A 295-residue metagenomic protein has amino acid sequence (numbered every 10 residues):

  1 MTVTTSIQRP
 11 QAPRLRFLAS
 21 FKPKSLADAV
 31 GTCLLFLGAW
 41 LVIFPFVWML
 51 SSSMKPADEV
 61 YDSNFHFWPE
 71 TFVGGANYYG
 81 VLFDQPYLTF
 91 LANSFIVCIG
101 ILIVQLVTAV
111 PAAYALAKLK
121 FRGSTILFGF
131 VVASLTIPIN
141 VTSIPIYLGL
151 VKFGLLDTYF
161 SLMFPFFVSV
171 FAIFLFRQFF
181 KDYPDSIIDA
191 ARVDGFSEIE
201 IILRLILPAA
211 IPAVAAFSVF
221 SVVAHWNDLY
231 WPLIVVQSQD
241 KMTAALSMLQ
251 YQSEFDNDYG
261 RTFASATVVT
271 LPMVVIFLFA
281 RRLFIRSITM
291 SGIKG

Functional and structural regions predicted by a protein language model:
M1-P23: Short, Lys/Arg-rich, polar N-terminal cytosolic tail immediately upstream of the first transmembrane signal-anchor
A27-G295: A structural signal for multi-pass alpha-helical bundles of membrane permease subunits that mediate small-molecule
